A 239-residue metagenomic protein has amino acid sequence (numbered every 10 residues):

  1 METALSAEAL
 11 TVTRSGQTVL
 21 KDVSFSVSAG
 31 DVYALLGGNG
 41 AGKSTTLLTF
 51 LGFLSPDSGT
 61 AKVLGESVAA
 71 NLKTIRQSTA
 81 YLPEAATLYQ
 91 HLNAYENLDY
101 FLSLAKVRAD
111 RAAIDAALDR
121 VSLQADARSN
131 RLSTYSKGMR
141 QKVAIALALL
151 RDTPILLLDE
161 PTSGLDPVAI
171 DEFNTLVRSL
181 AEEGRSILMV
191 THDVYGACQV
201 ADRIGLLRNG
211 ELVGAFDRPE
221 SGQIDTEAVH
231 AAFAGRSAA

Functional and structural regions predicted by a protein language model:
L36-G38: The feature captures the beta-strand-to-loop junction immediately N-terminal to the Walker
G59-A70, I75: Conserved ABC transporter NBD signature motif
D99, S103, R111-A127: Conserved ABC ATPase "signature" region
I145: Hydrophobic anchor residue at the start of the ABC signature
L156-D159: Catalytic Walker B motif of ABC-type/P-loop ATPase nucleotide-binding domains
T191-H192: H-loop/switch region of ABC-family ATPase nucleotide-binding domains
